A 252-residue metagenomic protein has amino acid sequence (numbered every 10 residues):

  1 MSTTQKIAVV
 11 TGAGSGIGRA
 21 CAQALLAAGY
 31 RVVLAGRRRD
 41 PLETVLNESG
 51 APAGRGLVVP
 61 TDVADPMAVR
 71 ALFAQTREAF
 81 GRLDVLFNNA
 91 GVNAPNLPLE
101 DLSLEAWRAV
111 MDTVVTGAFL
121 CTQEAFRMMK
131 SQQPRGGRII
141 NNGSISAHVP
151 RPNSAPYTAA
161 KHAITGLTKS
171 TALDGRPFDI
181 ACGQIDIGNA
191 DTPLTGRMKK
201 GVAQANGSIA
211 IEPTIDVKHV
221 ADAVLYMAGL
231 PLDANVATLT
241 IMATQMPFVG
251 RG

Functional and structural regions predicted by a protein language model:
G14-G16: Conserved glycine-rich cofactor-binding loop
P60-L72, L104: The beta1-alpha1 cofactor-binding region of Rossmann-like NAD(H)/NADP(H)-dependent oxidoreductases
L97-L99, A106-R108: Substrate-binding pocket helix/loop in short-chain dehydrogenase/reductase
T122, A160: Active-site helix of classical SDR
R127, L173-R176: Alpha-helical segment proximal to the catalytic Tyr-Lys
S144: Residue(s) in the substrate-gating loop at a strand-loop-helix junction that position the organic substrate next
Q184-I185, A203-V249: C-terminal helical subdomain
